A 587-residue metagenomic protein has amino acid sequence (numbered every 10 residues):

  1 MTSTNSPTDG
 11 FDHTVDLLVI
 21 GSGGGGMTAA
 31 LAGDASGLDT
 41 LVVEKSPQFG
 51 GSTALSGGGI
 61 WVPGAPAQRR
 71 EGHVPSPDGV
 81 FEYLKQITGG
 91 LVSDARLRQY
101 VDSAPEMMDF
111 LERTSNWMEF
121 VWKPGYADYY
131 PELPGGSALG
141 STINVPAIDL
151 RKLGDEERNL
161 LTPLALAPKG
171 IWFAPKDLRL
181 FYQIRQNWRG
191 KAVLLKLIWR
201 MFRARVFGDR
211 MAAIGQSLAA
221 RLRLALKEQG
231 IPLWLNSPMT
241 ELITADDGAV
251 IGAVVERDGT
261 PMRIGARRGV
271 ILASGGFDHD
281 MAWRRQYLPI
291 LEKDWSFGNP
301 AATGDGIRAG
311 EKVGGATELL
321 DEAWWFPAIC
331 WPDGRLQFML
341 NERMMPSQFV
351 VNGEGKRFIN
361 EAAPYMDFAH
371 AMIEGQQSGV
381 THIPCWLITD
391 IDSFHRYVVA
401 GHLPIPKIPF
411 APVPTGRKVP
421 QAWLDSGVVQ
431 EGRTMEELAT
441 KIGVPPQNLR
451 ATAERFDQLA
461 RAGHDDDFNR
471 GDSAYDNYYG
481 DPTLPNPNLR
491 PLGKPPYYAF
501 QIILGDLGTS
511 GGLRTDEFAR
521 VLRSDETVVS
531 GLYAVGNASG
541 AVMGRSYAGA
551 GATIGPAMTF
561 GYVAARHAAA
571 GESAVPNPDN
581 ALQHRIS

Functional and structural regions predicted by a protein language model:
M1-L17, A35, A220, M543-S546 (+1 more regions): Extreme N-terminal leader/targeting segments of oxidoreductases
T4-S6, K45-P232, V350, R357 (+5 more regions): Conserved N-terminal/central alpha/beta ligand/cofactor-binding core
D12, L31-A32, L38-L41, M262-G269 (+2 more regions): C-terminal structured subdomain/cap of oxidoreductase catalytic cores
L17-V42: N-terminal Rossmann-like FAD-binding beta1-loop-alpha1 element of flavoenzymes
L139, P146-A192, I307-A309, A316-V444: An anion/pyrophosphate-binding glycine-rich loop and adjacent beta-alpha core in soluble alpha-beta enzymes
F207-Q216, E228, R257-D333, Q337 (+2 more regions): Glycine-rich loop(s) and the adjacent beta-strand/alpha-helix scaffold that form part
E241-I243, A249-V250, N448-V542, S546: A glycine-rich dinucleotide-binding beta-alpha-beta segment and adjacent secondary-structure elements that constitute
G379-P496, A564-H567, G571, V575-N580 (+1 more regions): Helix-rich C-terminal "cap"/substrate-channel and partner-interaction subdomain that packs against the flavin-binding
